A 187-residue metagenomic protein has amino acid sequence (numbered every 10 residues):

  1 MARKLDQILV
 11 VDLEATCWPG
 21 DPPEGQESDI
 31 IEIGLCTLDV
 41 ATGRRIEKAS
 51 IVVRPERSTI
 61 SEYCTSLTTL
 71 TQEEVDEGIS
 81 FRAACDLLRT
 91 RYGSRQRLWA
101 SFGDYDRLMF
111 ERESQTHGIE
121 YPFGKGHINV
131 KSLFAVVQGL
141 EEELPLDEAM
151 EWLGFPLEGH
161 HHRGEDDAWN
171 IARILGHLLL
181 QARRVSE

Functional and structural regions predicted by a protein language model:
M1-R3, E151-W152, E158-H160, A168-E187: Acidic two-metal-ion nuclease catalytic site recognized across multiple nuclease folds, prominently DnaQ/RNase D-T
A2-Q115, Y121-G124, E151-H162: Conserved non-catalytic scaffold segment of RNase H-like nuclease domains
V11, I128, D166: Active-site flanking residues adjacent to catalytic metal/cofactor-binding acidic residues
R107-L108, I128-K131, W169-A172: Non-catalytic, well-ordered alpha-helical scaffold segments
I119, G139-E151: A structural motif
I128-E143: Short alpha-helix plus adjacent loop in nuclease-associated cores
